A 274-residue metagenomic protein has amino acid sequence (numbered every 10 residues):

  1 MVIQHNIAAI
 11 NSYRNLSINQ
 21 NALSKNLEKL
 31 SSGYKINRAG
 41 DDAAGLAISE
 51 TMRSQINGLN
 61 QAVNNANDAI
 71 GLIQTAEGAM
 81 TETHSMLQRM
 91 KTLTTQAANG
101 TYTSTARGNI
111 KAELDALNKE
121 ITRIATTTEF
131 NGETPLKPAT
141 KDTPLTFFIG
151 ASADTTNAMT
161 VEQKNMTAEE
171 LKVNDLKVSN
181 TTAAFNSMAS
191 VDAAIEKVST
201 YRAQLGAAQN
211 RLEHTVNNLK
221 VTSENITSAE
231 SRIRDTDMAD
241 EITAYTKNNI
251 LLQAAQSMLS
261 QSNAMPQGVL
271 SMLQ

Functional and structural regions predicted by a protein language model:
M1-Q274: Primary detection of the long, small/polar-rich alpha-helical "axial" segments characteristic of bacterial flagellar
